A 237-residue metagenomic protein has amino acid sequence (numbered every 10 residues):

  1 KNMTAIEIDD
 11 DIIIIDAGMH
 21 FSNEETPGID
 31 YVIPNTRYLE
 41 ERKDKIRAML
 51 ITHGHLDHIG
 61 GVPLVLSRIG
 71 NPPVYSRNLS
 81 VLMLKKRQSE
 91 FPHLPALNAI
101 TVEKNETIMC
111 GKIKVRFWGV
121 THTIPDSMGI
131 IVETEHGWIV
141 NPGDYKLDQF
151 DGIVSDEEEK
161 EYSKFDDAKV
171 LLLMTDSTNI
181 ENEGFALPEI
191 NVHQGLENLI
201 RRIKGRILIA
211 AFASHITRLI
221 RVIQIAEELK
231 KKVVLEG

Functional and structural regions predicted by a protein language model:
K1-L50, H55-G237: His/Asp/Glu-rich metal-coordinating catalytic cores of metallo-dependent phosphodiesterases/hydrolases acting on
